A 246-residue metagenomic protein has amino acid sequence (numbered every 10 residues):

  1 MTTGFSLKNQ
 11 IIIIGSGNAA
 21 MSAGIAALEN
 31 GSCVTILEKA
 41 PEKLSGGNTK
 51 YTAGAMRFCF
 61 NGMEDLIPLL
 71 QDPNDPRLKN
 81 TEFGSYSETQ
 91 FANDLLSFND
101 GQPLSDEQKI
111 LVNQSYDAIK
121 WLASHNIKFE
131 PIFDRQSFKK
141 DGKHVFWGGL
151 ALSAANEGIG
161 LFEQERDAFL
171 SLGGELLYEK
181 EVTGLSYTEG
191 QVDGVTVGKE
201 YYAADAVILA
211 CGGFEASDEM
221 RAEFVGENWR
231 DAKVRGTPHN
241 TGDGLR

Functional and structural regions predicted by a protein language model:
T3-A19, T35: Beta1/beta-strand and adjacent pyrophosphate-binding region of the FAD-binding site in flavoprotein oxidoreductases
F5-N9, G198-A206: Core beta-strand elements of the Rossmann-like FAD/NAD(P) dinucleotide-binding domain in flavoenzyme oxidoreductases
S16, F60, C211-G212: Glycine-rich, N-terminal phosphate-binding loop of Rossmann-like dinucleotide-binding domains
G24, L28: Gly/Ala-rich phosphate-binding loop of Rossmann-like dinucleotide-binding domains, activating on the conserved
E29-T52: Glycine-rich FAD pyrophosphate-binding loop
K50-E88: N-terminal glycine-rich dinucleotide-binding loop that anchors FAD/FMN and/or NAD(P) in oxidoreductases
L104-E200, S217-M220: Conserved redox-cofactor binding core of oxidoreductases
Y202-R246: Glycine-rich loop(s) and the adjacent beta-strand/alpha-helix scaffold that form part
